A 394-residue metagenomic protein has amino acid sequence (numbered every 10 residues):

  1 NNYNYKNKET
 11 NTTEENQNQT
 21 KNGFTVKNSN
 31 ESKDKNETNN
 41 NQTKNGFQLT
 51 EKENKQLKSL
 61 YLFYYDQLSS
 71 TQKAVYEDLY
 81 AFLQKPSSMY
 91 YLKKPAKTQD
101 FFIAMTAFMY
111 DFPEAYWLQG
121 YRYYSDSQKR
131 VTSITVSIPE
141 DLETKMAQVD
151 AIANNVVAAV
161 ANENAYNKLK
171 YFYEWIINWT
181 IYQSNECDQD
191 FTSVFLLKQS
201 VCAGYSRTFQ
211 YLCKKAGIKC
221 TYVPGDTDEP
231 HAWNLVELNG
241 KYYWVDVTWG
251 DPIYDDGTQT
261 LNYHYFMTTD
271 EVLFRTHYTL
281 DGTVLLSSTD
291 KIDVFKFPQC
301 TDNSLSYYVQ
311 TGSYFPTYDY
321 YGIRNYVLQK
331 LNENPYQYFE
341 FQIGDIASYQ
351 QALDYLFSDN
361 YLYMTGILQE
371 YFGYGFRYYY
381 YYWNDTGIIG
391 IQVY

Functional and structural regions predicted by a protein language model:
N1-E163, F274-Y394: N-terminal accessory/pre-domain segments preceding catalytic cores
T132, S193-L197, K241-V247: Short, well-ordered strand-loop elements centered on a beta-strand within folded domains, enriched for acidic residues
E140-D141, N178-Q183, S200-C202, D226-P230 (+2 more regions): Solvent-exposed loop/turn segments at secondary-structure junctions within structured extracellular/periplasmic domains
E140-V194: Secondary-structure boundary elements
E186-S200, G204-T208: Conserved active-site-adjacent core of cysteine acyl-enzyme catalytic domains
G204-L273: Hydrophobic/aromatic-rich core segments of domains that either
